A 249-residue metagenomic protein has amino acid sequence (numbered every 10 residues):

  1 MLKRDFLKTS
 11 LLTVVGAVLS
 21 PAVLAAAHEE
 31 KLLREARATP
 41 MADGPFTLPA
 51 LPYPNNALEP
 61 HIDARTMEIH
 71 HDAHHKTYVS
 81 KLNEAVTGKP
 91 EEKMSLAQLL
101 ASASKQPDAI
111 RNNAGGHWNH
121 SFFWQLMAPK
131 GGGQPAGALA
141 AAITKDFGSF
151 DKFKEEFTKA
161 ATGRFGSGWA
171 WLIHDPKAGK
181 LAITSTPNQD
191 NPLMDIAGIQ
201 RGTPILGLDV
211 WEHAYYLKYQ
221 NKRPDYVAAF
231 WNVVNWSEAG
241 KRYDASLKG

Functional and structural regions predicted by a protein language model:
M1-V14: N-terminal secretory signal peptides and thylakoid transit peptides that target proteins across membranes
G16-S20: Hydrophobic h-region of N-terminal signal peptides that target proteins for export in Gram-negative bacteria
A22-L58: C-terminal segment of N-terminal export signals and the immediately downstream linker at the start of the mature
P45-T77: Mature N-terminal segment immediately following signal peptide/propeptide cleavage in secreted/periplasmic
L48, H75, H117, L172 (+2 more regions): Divalent metal-coordination and catalytic microenvironments
H61, D72-A73, N83-K93, Q98-H174 (+1 more regions): All-alpha RGS (Regulator of G-protein Signaling) helical domain and cognate RGS-like helical scaffolds
K159-T162, S167-Q220, A228-V234: An amphipathic alpha-helical core segment
K222-G249: N-terminal targeting pre-sequences for secretion and organelle import
